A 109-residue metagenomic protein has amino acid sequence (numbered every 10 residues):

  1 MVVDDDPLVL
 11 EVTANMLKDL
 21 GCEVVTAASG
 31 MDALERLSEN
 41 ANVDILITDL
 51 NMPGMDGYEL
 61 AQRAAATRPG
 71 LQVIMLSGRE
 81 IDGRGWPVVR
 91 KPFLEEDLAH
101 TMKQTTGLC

Functional and structural regions predicted by a protein language model:
D6-L10: Short acidic/polar segment at the start of the alpha1 helix of CheY-like receiver
E11-D19: Charged docking surfaces used in two-component/phosphorelay signaling
T26-E35, G57: Helix N-cap/capping motif at the beta->alpha junctions
S38-A41, R63-G70, R79-G83: Conserved phosphotransfer cores of two-component systems
D49: Active-site residues of response regulator receiver
M52: Receiver (REC) domain active-site loop signature in two-component systems and cognate sites in sensor histidine kinases
I74-L76: Hydrophobic/aromatic residues positioned on beta-strands within the core alpha/beta folds
F93-C109: C-terminal output helix
